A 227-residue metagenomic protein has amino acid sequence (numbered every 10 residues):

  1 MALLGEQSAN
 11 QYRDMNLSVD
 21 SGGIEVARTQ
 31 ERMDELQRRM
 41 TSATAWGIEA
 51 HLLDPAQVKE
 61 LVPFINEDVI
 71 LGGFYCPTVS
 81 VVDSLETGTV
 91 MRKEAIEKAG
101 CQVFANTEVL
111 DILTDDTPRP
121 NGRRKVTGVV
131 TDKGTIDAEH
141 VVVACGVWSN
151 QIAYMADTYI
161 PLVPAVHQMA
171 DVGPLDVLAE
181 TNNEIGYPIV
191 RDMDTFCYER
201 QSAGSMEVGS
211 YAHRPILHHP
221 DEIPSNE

Functional and structural regions predicted by a protein language model:
M1-L61, D194-E199, A203: Dinucleotide-binding Rossmann-like beta1-alpha1 core, especially the glycine-rich loop that anchors the ADP
S18, L113, V130, D137 (+3 more regions): Well-ordered beta-strand positions
G23-A27, G73-Y75, M169: Short aromatic/hydrophobic contact patches that present stacked aromatics for nucleic-acid/ligand binding
E25, G128, M169-D171, I189 (+1 more regions): Conserved hydrophobic/aromatic beta-strand scaffold that supports enzyme active sites
E49-H51, Q102, Y159: Conserved beta-strand segments of alpha/beta enzyme cores
F74-H140: Helical element adjacent to the flavin cofactor pocket in flavoenzyme catalytic cores
T131-G186, G204: Central helical "cap/lid" subdomain
T158-Y159, L175-E227: Active-site lid/adjacent beta-loop-alpha segment flanking the redox-cofactor pocket in flavoenzymes
